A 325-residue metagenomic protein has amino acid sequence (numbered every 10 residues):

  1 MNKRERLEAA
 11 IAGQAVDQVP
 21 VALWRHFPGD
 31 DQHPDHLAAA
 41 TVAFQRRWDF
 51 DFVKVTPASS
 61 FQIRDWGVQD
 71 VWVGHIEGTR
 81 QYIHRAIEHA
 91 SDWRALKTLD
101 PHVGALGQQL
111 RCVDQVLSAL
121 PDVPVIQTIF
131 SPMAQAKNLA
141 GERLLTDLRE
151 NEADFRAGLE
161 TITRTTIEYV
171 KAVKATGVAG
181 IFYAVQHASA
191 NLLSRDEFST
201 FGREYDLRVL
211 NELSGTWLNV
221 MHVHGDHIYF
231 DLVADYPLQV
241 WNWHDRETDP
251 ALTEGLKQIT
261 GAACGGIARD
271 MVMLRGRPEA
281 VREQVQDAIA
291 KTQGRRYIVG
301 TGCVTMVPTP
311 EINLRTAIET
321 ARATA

Functional and structural regions predicted by a protein language model:
M1-P28, A40, D100-A325: Active-site loop segments of alpha/beta catalytic cores
F27-V53: Active-site-flanking structural segment that lines cofactor/substrate pockets
H33-A39, I63-I76: Glycine-rich loop at the start of a catalytic domain that most often binds anionic cofactors/ligands
F50-Q62, V68: Membrane helical hairpin/interfacial module
S60-Q62, G78, M133-A134: A short acidic, glycine/proline-enriched capping/turn motif at secondary-structure boundaries, especially helix N-cap
D70-W72, Q81-A86, K137-T146: Short, flexible, mixed-charge acidic loops at enzyme active sites
I76-Q115: A gly/proline- and charged-residue-enriched helix-loop-helix capping module
